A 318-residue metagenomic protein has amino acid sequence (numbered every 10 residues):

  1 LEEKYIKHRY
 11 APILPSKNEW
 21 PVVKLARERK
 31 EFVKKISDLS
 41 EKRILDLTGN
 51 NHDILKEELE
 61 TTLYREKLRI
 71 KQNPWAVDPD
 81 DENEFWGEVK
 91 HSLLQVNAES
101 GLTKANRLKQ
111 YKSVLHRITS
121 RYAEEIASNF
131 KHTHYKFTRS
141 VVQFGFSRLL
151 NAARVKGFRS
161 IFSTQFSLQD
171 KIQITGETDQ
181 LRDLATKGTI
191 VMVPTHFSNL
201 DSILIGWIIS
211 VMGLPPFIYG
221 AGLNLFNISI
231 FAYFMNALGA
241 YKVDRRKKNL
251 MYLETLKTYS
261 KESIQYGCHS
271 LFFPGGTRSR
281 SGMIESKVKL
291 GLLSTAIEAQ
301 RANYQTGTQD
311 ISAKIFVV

Functional and structural regions predicted by a protein language model:
L1-V318: Membrane-interfacial terminal anchoring regions of lipid-handling membrane enzymes
